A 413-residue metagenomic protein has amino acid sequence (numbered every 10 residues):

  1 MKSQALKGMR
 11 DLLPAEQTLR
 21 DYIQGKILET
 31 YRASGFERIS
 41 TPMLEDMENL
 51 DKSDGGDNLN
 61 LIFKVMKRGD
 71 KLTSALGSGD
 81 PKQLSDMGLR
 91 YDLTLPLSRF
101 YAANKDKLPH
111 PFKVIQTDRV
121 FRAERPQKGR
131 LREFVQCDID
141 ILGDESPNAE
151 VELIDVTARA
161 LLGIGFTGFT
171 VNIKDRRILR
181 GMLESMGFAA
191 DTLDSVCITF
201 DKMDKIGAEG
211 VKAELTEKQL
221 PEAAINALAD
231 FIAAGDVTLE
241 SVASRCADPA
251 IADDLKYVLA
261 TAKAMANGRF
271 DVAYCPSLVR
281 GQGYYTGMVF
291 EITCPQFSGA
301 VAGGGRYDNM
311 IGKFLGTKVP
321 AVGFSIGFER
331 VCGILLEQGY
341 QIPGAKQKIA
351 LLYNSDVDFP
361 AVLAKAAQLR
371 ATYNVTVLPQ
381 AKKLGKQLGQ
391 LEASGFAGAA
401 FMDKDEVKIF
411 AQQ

Functional and structural regions predicted by a protein language model:
M1, A5-L13, L193-S241: N-terminal targeting/leader regions
M1-Y91, L95, A103, V151 (+2 more regions): TRNA-binding/sensing appendages of the translation machinery
L19-F36, E45-D46, P81-L84, D92-L108 (+2 more regions): Positively charged, Gly/Ser-enriched RNA/tRNA-binding surfaces
T41-N60, I173-S185, L278-T286, K383-A393: Beta-rich nucleic-acid/ligand-interaction surfaces
D51-M66, A190-D194, I292-P295, F396-M402: Short, structured secondary-structure boundary patches
N58-S74, G187-V211: Acidic, His- and aromatic-enriched active-site or binding-groove loops in soluble protein domains that engage sugars
A158, R180-E184, C197, K212: Amphipathic alpha-helical segments within well-ordered protein domains
G168-I178, V196, D271-S277: Short, surface-exposed recognition loops or helix-turn segments adjacent to catalytic cores
